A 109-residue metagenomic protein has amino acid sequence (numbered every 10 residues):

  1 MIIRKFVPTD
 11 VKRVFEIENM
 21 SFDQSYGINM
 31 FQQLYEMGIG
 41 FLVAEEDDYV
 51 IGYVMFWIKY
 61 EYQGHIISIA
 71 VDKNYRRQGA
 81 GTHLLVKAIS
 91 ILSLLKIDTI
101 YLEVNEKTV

Functional and structural regions predicted by a protein language model:
M1-I3: Extreme N-terminal starter segment of soluble prokaryotic enzymes
K5-N74, T82-K87, I91, L95: Acetyl-CoA-dependent GNAT
D72-Q78, E106-K107: Active-site acidic-Proline motif in GNAT/NAT acetyltransferases
L85, K107-V109: Short glycine/proline-centered loop/turn elements that form peptide/ligand docking sites
L92-V104: Conserved GNAT acetyl-CoA-binding A-motif
